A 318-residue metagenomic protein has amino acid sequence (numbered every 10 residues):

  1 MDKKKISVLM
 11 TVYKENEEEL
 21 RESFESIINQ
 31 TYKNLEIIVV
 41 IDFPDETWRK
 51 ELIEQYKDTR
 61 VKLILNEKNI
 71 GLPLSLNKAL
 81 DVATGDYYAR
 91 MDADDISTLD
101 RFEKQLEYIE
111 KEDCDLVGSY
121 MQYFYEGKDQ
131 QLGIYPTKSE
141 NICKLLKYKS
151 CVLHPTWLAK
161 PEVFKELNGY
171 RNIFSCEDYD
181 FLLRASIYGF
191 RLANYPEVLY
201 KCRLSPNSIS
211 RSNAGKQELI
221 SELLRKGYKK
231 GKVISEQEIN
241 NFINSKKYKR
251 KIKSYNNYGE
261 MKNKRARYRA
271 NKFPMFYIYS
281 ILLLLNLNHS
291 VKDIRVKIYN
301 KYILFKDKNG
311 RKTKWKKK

Functional and structural regions predicted by a protein language model:
T11, E140-E222: Conserved nucleotide-sugar donor-binding catalytic segment
K14, P44, L65-L72, L76 (+1 more regions): Short, acidic/glycine-rich phosphate-metal binding loop used to engage nucleotide
S23, N66-A83, K104: Glycine-rich, basic loop-to-helix element that forms the pyrophosphate-binding segment of sugar-nucleotide handling
F24-N34: Short, acidic, metal-binding catalytic loop of nucleotide-sugar glycosyltransferases
I41-K50, D92: A conserved acidic beta->alpha catalytic loop
Y88: Short aromatic/hydrophobic "clamp" motif used to bind/position activated sugar donors
D100-Q131: Conserved donor NDP-sugar-binding/catalytic core segment of glycosyltransferases
L204-K318: C-terminal subregions of glycosyltransferases and related glycan-biosynthesis enzymes
